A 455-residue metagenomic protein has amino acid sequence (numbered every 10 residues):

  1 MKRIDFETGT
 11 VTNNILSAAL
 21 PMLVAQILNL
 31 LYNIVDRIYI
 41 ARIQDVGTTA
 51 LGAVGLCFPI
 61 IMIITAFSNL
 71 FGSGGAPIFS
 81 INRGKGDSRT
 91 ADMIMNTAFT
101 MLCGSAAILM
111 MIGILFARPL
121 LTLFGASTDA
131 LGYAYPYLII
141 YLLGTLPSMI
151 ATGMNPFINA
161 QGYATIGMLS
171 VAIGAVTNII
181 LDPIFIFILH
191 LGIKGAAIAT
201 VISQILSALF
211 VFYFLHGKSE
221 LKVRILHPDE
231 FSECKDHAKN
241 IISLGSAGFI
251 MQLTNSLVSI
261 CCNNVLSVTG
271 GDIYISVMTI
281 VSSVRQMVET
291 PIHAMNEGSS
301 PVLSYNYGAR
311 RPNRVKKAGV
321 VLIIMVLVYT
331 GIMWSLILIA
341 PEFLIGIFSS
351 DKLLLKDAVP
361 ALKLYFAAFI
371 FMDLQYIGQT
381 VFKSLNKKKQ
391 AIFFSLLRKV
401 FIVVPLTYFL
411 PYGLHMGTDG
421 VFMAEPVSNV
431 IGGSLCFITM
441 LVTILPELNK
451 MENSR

Functional and structural regions predicted by a protein language model:
M1-A19, F79-G144, I188-G245, L303-A368 (+1 more regions): Short alpha-helical transmembrane segments in multi-pass integral membrane proteins
E7-I38, R42-V46, P59-G74, I78 (+6 more regions): N-terminal transmembrane alpha-helices
S17-D36, I140, G174, S203-S207 (+4 more regions): Transmembrane helical elements of multi-pass membrane transporters/channels
A25, N29, N33-I40, T65-G72 (+18 more regions): Alpha-helical transmembrane segments and their lipid-water interface positions in multi-pass membrane proteins
I27, L31-G52, L121-T128, I184-L191 (+5 more regions): Helix-terminus/linker motif at the lipid-water interface of multi-pass membrane proteins
L51-M111, S148-G167, N263, I275-S335 (+2 more regions): Small-residue-rich hydrophobic transmembrane alpha-helices
N69-G72, Y141-N159, G167-A175, A196-V211 (+5 more regions): Short runs within selected transmembrane alpha-helices of multi-pass transporters and secretion channels
